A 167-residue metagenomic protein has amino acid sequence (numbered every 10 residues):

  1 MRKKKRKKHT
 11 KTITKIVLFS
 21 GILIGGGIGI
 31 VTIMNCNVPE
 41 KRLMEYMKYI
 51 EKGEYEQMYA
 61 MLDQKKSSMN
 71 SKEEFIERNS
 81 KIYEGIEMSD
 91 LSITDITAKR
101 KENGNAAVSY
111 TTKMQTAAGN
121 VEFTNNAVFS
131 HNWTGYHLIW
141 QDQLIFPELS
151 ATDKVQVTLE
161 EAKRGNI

Functional and structural regions predicted by a protein language model:
R2-I167: Periplasmic/cell-envelope proteins involved in peptidoglycan metabolism and beta-lactam response
